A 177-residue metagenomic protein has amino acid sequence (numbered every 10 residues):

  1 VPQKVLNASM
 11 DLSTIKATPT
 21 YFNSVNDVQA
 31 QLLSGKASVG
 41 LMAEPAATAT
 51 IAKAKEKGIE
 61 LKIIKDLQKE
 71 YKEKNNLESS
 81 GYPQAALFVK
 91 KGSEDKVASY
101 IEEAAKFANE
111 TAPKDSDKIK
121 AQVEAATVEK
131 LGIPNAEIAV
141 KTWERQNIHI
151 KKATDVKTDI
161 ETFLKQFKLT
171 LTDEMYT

Functional and structural regions predicted by a protein language model:
V1-N7: Secondary-structure junction motif
V5, Q31, A49, T162 (+1 more regions): Alpha-helical scaffold segments in soluble metabolic enzymes
A8-S9, K53: Active-site catalytic microenvironments for nucleophilic, acid-base chemistry
S9-I15: A short alpha->loop->secondary-structure connector
A17-T18, F22-E124: Pocket-lining segment of extracytoplasmic ligand-binding domains
G92-T170: Secondary-structure end/capping motifs
L171-T177: Long, low-complexity C-terminal extensions of enzymes
